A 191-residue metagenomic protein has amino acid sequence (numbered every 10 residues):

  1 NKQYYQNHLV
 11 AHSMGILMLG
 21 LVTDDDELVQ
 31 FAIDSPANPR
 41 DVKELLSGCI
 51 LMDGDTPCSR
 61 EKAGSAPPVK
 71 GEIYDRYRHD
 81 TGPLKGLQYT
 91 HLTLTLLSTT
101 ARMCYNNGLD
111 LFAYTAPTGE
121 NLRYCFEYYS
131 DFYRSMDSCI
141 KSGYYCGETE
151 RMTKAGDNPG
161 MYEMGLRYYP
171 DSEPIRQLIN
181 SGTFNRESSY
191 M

Functional and structural regions predicted by a protein language model:
N1-L109: Aromatic-lined, polymer-binding surfaces characteristic of secreted/periplasmic polysaccharide-degrading enzymes
A113-M191: CBM-like carbohydrate-recognition segments
